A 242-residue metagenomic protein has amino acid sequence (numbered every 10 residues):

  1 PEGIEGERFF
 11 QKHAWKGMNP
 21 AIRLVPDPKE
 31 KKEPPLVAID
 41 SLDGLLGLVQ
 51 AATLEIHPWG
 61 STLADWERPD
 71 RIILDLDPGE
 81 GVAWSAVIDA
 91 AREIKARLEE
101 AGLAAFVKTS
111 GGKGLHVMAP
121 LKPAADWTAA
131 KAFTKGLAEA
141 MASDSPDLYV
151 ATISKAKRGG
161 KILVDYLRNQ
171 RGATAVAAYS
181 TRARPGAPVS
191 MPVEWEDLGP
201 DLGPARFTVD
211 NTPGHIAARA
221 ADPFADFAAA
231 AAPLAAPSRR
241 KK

Functional and structural regions predicted by a protein language model:
P1-E2, A105-G111, T152-A156: Short beta-strand
P1-E2, S110, P120, L167-N169: Short loop/turn motifs enriched for small/polar and acidic residues
P1-E67: Active-site loop/lid in soluble adenylation, ligation, and acyl-transfer enzymes
I4-E7, V82, G114-H116, R171-A173: Flexible loop/turn segments at secondary-structure boundaries
A14-K32, A125-P146: Acidic, His- and aromatic-enriched active-site or binding-groove loops in soluble protein domains that engage sugars
V37-G111, L121-K122, A129, K242: Signature for HUH/AEP ssDNA processing cores
A51-R71, P78-G79, E93, T128-K242: C-terminal accessory nucleic-acid interaction domains of nucleic acid-metabolism proteins
L115-K122, L163-Y166: A short beta-strand motif that forms the metal-chelation/ATP-contact edge of phosphoryl-transfer active sites
